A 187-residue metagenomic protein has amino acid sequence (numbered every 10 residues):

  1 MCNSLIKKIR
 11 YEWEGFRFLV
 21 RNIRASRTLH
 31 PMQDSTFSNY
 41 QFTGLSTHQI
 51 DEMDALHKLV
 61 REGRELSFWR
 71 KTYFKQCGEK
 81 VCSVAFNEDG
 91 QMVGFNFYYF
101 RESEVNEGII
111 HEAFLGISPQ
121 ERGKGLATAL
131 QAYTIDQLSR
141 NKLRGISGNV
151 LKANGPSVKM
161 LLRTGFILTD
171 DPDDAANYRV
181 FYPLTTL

Functional and structural regions predicted by a protein language model:
F18-R27, T164, P172-L187: C-terminal "cap" of GNAT-fold acetyltransferases
S26-S67: Short amphipathic alpha-helix that is part of the acyltransferase structural core
R64-S83, N87-E88, G94-N106, A113-L115: A conserved beta-strand-loop-helix scaffold within acyl/acetyltransferase catalytic domains
R101-E112, R122, D174-N177: A conserved beta-turn-beta hairpin within the catalytic core of GNAT-like acetyltransferases that forms part
F114-G123, V150-L151: A short, internal acetyl-CoA/4′-phosphopantetheine-binding micro-motif in the GNAT/acyltransferase core
E121-Y133: Conserved acetyl-CoA pyrophosphate-binding loop and the N-cap/start of the following alpha-helix in GNAT-like
T128, K152-D170: Conserved active-site alpha-helix within GNAT-family acetyltransferase domains
L138-V150: Conserved GNAT acetyl-CoA-binding A-motif
